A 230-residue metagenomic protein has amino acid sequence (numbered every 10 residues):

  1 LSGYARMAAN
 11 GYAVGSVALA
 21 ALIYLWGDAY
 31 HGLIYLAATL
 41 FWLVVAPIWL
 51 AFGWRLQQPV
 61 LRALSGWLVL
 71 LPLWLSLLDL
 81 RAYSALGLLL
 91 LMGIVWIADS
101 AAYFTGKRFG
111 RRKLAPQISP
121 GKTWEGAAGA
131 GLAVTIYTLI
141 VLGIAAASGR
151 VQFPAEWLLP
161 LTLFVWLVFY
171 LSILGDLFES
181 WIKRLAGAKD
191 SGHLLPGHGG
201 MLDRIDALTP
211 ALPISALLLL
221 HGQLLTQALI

Functional and structural regions predicted by a protein language model:
L1-L167: Membrane-embedded alpha-helical bundles of polytopic integral membrane proteins
L1-S2, V95-R111, A115-P116, W124 (+1 more regions): Acidic (Asp/Glu-rich) catalytic motifs at the cytosolic membrane interface
G143, L217-I230: Juxtamembrane boundary at the C-terminal end of a transmembrane helix
R150-E156, H198-G199, I205, L224-I230: Short, conserved aromatic-histidine micro-motifs
